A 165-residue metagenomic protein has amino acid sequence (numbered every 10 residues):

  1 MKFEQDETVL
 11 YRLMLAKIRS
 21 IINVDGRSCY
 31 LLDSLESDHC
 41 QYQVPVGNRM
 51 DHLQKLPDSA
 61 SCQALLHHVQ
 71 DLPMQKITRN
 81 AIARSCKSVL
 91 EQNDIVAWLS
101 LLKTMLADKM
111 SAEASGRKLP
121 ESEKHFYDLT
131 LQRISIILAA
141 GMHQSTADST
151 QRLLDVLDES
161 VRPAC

Functional and structural regions predicted by a protein language model:
M1-Q54: A positional/architectural concept
L56-C165: Charge/polar-rich, low-complexity and marginally structured segments
